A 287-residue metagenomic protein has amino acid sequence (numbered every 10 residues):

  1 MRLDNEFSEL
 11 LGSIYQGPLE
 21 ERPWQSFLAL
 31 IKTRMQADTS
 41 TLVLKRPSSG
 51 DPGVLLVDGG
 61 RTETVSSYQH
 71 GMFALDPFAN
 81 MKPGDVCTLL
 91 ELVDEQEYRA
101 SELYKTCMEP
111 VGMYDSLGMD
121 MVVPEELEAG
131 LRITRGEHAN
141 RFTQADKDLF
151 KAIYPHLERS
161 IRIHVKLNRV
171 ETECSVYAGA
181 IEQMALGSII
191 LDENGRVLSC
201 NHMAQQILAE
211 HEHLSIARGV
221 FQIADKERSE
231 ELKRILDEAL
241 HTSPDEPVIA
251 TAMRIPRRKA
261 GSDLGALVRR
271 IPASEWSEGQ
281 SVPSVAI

Functional and structural regions predicted by a protein language model:
M1-V165: Regulatory input/activation interfaces that engage signals or partners
S116, A266-V268: Compact sensory input modules in signal-transduction proteins
M121-R132, G261-S262, E275, Q280-V285: Short hydrophobic/glycine-rich mini-motifs in sensory/regulatory modules that couple input to downstream signaling
R159-Q183: Short, charged amphipathic alpha-helical "coupling" segments at sensory-output junctions in signaling proteins
E182-R257: PAS-family sensory domains
V268-S274: PAS-family sensory domains and close relatives that share small-molecule sensor folds
R269, S284-I287: C-terminal, non-catalytic macromolecule-binding modules
